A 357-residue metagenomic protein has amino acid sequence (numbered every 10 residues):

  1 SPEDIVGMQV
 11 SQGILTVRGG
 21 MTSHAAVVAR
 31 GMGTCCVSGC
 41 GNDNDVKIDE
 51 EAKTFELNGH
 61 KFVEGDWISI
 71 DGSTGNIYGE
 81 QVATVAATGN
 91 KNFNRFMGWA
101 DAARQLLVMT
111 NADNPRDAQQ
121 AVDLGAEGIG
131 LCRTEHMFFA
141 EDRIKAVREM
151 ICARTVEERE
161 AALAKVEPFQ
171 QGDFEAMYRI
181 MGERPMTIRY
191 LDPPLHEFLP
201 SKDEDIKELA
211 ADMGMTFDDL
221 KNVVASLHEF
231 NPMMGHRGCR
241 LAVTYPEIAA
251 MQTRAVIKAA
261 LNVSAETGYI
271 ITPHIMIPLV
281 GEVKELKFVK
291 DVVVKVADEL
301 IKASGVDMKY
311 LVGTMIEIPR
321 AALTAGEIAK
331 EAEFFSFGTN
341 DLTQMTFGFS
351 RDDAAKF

Functional and structural regions predicted by a protein language model:
S1-C132, H136-M150: Acidic, glycine-rich flexible loop/linker segments
G89-F357: Conserved alpha/beta-domain cores
